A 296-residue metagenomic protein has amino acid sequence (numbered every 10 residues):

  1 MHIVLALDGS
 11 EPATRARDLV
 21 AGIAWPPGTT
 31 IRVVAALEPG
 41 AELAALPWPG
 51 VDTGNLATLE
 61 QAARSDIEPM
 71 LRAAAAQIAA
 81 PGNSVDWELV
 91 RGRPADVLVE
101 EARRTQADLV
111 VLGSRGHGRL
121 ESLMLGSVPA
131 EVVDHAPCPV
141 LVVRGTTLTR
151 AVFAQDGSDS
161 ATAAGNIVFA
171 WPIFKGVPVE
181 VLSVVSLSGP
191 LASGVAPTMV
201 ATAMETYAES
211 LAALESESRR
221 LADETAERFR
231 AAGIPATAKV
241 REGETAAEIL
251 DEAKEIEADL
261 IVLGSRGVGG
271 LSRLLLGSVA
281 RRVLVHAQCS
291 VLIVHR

Functional and structural regions predicted by a protein language model:
M1-N55, P81-N83, L148-T206, R228-T237: Small/aliphatic-rich secondary-structure junction motif
H2, R17, G22, P26 (+2 more regions): Gly/Ser-rich helix-loop-strand patches that form or flank binding pockets for ribonucleotide-derived cofactors
A6, E88, G113, A154 (+2 more regions): Active-site-adjacent beta-strand anchor residues
D8, V90, D156-G157, R241 (+1 more regions): Structured loop/turn residues at secondary-structure junctions
P12, G22, E38-A41, G54-Q61 (+3 more regions): Structural beta-alpha unit
V33, D86-L89, V142, V181 (+2 more regions): A structural preference for short, hydrophobic beta-strand core positions in alpha/beta folds
T53-P69, T202-R220: A short acidic, glycine-rich active-site loop that binds or catalyzes chemistry on phosphate/adenosine moieties
L89-R93, R115, T146, R220 (+2 more regions): Short beta->alpha linker loops
